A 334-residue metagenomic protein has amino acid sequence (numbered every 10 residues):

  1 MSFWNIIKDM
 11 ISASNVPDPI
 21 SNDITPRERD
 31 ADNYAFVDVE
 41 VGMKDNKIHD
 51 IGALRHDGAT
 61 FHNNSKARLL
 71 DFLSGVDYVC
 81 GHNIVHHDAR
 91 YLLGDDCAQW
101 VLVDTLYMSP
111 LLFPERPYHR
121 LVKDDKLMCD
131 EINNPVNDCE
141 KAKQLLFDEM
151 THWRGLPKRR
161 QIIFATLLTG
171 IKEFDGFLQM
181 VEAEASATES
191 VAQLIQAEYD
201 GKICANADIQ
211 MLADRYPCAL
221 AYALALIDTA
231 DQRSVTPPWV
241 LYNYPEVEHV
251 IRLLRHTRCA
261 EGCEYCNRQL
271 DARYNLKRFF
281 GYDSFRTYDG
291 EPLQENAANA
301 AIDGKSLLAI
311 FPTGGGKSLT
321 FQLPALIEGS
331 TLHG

Functional and structural regions predicted by a protein language model:
F3-Y91, Q99: Conserved RNase H-like, two-metal-ion catalytic cores of nucleic-acid enzymes
R55-M128, I132-W153: Conserved DEDDh/DEDDy metal-dependent 3′-5′ exonuclease domain
L121-N206, L212: Acidic, Mg2+-coordinating catalytic module of metal-dependent nucleases/exonucleases that use a two-metal-ion mechanism
E189-W239: Charged, low-complexity intrinsically disordered regions
P217-L270: Interdomain "pre-motor" coupling segment immediately N-terminal to P-loop NTPase/helicase cores
G262-I310: Conserved pre-motif I regulatory segment
G304-P324: Walker A/P-loop
L319, T331-G334: Conserved Walker A/P-loop ATP-binding site and its immediately adjacent core in helicase/helicase-like ATPase domains
